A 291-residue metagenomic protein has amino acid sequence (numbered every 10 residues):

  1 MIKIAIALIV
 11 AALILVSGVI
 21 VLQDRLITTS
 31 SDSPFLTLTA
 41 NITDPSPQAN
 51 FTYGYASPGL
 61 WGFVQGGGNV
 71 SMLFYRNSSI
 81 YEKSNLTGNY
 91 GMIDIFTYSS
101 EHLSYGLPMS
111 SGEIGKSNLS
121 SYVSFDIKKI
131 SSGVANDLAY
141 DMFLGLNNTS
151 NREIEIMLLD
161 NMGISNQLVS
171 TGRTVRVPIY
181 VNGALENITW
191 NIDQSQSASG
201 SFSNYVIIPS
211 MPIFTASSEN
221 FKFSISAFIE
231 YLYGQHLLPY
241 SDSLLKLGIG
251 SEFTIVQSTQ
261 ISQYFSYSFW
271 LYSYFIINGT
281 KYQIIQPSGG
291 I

Functional and structural regions predicted by a protein language model:
M1-T29, I291: Secretory targeting signatures
V21, S79, S100-H102, K128-S132 (+6 more regions): Generic "edge-of-domain/loop-turn" microfeature
T29-G112, G172-R176, I207-A227: Aromatic (Trp/Tyr/Phe) and Gly/Pro-enriched flexible surface segments
T37-N41, N50-T52, N69-L73, N85-T87 (+6 more regions): Ser/Thr- (and often Asn-) enriched beta-sheet segments in non-cytosolic proteins
G91-T174: Extracellular-facing segments of soluble proteins and assemblies that are Gly/Ser/Thr-biased and enriched in aromatics
M92-F96, S117, S121, D126 (+11 more regions): Extracytoplasmic/cell-surface-exposed regions of Actinobacterial cell-envelope-associated and secreted proteins
D141-S226: Short helix-loop boundary/capping segments
S203-I207, P212-I291: Long, compositionally biased interface segments
